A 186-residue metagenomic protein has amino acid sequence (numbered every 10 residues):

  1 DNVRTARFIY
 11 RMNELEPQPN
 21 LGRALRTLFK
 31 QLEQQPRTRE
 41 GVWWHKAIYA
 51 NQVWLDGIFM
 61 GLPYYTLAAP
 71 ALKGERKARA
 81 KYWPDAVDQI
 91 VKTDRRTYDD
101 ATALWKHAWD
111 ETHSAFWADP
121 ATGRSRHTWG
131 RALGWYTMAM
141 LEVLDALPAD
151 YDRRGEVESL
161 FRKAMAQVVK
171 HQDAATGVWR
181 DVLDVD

Functional and structural regions predicted by a protein language model:
D1-D186: Glycan-recognition and catalytic cores of secretory/periplasmic carbohydrate-active enzymes
